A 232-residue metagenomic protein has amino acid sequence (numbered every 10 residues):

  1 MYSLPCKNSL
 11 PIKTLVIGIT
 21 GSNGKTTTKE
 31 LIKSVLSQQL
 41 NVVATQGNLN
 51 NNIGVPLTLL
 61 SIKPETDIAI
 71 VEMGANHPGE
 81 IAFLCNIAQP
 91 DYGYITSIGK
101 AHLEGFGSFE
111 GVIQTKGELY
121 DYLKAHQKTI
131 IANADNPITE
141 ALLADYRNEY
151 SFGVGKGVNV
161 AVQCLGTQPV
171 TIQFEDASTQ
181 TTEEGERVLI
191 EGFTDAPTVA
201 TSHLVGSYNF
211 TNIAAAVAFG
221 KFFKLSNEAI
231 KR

Functional and structural regions predicted by a protein language model:
M1-A134, I138-R147, T181, G220: Phosphate-binding loop of NTP-binding sites
E110, R147-R232: Adenine nucleotide phosphate-binding catalytic loops in nucleotide-utilizing enzymes
